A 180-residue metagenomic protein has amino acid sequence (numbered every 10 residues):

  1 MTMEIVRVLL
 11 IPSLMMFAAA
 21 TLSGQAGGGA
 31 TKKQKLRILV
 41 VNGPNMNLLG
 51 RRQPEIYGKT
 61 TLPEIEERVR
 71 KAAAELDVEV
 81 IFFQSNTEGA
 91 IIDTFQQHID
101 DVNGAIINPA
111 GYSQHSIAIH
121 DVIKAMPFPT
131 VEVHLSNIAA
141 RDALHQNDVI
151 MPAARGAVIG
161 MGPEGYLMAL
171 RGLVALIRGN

Functional and structural regions predicted by a protein language model:
M1-L10: Bacterial N-terminal signal peptides that target proteins for export
L9-A19: Bacterial N-terminal signal peptides
F17-A30: Bacterial Sec-dependent signal peptides at the C-terminal "C-region" and cleavage site
P44-M46, A110-S113, S136-I138: Short glycine-rich anion-binding loops that position phosphate/pyrophosphate groups of nucleotides and phosphorylated
L49-P63: Glycine- and acidic-residue-enriched helix-capping/strand-helix junction motifs
E79-G89: Short beta->alpha junction loops
H98-A105: Short acidic/histidine-rich motifs immediately flanking catalytic phosphotransfer sites in two-component signaling
V131, A140-N180: Short, glycine-/small-residue-rich phosphate/pyrophosphate-handling segment
